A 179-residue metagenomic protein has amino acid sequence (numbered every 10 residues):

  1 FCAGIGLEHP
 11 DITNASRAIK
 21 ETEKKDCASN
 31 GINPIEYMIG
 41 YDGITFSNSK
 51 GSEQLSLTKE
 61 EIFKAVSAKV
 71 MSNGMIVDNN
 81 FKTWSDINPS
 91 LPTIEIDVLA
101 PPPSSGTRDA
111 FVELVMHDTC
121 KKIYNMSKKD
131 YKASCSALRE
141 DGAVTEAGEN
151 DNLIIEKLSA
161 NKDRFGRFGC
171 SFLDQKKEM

Functional and structural regions predicted by a protein language model:
C2-M179: Flexible loop/hinge segments at secondary-structure junctions
